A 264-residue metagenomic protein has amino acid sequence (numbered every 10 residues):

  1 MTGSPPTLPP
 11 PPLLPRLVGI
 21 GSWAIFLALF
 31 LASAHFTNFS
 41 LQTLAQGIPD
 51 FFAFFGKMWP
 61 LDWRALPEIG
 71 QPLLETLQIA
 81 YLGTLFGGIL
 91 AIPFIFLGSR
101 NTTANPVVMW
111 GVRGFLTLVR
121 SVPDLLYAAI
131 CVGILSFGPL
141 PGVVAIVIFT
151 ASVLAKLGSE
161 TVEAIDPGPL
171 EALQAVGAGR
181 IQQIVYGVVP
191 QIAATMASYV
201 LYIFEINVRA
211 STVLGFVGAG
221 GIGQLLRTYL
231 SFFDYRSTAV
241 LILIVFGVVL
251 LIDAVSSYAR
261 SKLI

Functional and structural regions predicted by a protein language model:
M1-L85, I92-P93, L97, N101 (+1 more regions): N-terminal, non-cleaved signal-anchor transmembrane helix
P12, V18-S22, A239-I264: C-terminal transmembrane helix and the adjacent membrane-cytosol boundary/short C-terminal tail of inner/organellar
T84-I92, F96, R100, L125 (+7 more regions): Hydrophobic positions within alpha-helical transmembrane segments of bacterial inner-membrane proteins
F94-A128, L157-E160: Cytoplasmic-entry segments and transmembrane alpha-helices of multi-pass inner-membrane transporters
L116-T150: Generic hydrophobic transmembrane alpha-helix motif, especially the helices
G133, V208-V245, I264: Glycine-rich helix-loop "coupling/hinge" segments at transmembrane-helix boundaries in multipass transporters
G138-V188, A194-I203, A254: Membrane-cytosol interface at the C-terminal ends of specific transmembrane alpha-helices in multi-pass membrane
